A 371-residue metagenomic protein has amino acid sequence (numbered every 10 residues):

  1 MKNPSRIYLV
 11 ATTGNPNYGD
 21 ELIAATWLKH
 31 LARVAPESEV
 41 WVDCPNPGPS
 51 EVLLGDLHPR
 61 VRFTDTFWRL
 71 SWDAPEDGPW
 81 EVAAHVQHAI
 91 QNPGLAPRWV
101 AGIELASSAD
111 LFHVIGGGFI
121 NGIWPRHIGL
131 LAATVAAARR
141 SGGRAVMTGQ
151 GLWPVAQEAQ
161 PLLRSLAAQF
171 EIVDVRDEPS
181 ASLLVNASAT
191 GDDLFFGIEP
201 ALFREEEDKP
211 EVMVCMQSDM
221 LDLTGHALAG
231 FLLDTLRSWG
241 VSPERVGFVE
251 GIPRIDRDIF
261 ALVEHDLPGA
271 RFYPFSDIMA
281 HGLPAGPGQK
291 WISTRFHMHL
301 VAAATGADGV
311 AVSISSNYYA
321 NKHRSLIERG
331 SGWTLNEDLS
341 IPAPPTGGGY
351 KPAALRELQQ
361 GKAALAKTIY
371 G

Functional and structural regions predicted by a protein language model:
M1-G371: Active-site anion-handling motifs in enzyme catalytic cores
